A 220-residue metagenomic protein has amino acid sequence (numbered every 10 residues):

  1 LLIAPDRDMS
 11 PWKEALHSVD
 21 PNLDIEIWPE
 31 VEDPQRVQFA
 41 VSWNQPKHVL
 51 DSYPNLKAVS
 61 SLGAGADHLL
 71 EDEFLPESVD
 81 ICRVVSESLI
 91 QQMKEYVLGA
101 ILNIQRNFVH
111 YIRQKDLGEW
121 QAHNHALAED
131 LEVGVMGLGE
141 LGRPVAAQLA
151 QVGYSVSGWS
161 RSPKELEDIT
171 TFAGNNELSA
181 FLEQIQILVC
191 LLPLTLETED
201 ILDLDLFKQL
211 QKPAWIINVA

Functional and structural regions predicted by a protein language model:
L1-V37: N-terminal glycine-/charge-rich "phosphate-binding" loop or analogous flexible N-terminal tail
P5, W43, L62, L191-L194 (+1 more regions): Short, well-ordered coil/turn residues at beta-beta hairpins and beta-strand->alpha-helix junctions within
I25-R36, K47-L50, D168-I185: Short acidic low-complexity segments
Q38-I112: Phosphate/diphosphate ligand-binding glycine-rich loop within oxidoreductases
Y111-P144, T171: Glycine-rich NAD(P)-binding loop of Rossmann-like domains
A146, A150: Gly/Ala-rich phosphate-binding loop of Rossmann-like dinucleotide-binding domains, activating on the conserved
Q151-D168: NAD(P)-binding Rossmann-fold cofactor-contacting core
P163-A220: Rossmann-like adenosine-cofactor binding region
